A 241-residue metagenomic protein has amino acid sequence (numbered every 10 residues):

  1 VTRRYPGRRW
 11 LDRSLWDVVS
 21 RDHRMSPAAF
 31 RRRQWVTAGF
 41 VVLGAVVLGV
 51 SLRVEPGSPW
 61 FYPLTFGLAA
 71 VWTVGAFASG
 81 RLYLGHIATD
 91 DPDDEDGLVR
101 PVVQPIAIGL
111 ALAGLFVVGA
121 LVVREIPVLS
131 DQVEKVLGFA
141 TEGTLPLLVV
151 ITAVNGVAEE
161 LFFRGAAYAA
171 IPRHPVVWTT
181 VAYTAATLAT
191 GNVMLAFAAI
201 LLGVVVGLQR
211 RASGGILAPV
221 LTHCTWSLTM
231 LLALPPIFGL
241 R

Functional and structural regions predicted by a protein language model:
V1-V99, L231-R241: N-terminal, membrane-interfacial amphipathic/helix-forming hydrophobic leader that caps and precedes the first
R13, T37-V41, P101-V102, F116 (+3 more regions): Short acidic/polar alpha-helix capping motifs at helix-coil junctions
R33-T37, F61-T65, G97-G109, G143-L148 (+3 more regions): Residue-level signature of transmembrane alpha-helical entry/exit and packing/kink sites in multi-pass membrane
V46, E142-R241: Transmembrane helix-loop-helix hairpins at the membrane interface of multi-pass integral membrane proteins
S51-P56, Y83-L84, R124, V128 (+3 more regions): Short helix-capping/hinge motifs at transmembrane helix termini and TM-loop junctions
S58-F66, D131-G138, F197-V206: Non-cytosolic membrane-interface motifs at loop->transmembrane helix junctions
L84-N155, L240-R241: Juxtamembrane helix-loop-helix connectors linking adjacent transmembrane helices in multi-pass membrane enzymes
